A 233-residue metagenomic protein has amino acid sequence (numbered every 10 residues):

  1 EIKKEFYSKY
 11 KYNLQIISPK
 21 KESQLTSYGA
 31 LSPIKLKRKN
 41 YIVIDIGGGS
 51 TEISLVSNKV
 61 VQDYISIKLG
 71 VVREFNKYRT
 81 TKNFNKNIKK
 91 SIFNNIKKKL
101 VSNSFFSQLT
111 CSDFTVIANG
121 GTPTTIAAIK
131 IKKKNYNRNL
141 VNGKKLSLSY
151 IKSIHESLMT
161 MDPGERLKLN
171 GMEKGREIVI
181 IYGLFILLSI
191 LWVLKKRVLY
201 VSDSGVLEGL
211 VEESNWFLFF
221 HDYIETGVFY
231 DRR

Functional and structural regions predicted by a protein language model:
E1-N40, L55-R233: Helical "lid/coupling" subdomains associated with nucleotide-phosphate turnover
D45: Conserved catalytic-loop position in the HRD/HxD motif
G49-E52: Acidic, divalent-metal-coordinating active-site segment for phosphoryl/phosphodiester hydrolysis, typified by short
